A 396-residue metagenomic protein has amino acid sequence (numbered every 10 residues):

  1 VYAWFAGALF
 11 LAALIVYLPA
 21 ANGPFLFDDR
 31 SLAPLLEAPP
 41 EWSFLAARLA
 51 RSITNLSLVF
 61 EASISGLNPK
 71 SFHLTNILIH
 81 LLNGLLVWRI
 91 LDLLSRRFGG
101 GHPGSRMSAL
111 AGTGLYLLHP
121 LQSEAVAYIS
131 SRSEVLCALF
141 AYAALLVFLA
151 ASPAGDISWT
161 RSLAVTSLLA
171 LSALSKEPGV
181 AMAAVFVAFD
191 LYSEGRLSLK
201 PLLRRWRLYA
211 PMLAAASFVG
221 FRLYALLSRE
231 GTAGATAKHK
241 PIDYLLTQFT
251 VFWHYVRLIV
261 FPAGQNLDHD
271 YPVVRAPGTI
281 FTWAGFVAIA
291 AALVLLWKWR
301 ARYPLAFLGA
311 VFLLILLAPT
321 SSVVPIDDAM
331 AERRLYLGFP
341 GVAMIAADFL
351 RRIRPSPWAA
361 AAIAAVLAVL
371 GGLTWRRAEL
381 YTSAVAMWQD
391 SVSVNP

Functional and structural regions predicted by a protein language model:
V1-P396: Polytopic membrane enzymes that build or remodel cell-surface glycoconjugates and lipids
